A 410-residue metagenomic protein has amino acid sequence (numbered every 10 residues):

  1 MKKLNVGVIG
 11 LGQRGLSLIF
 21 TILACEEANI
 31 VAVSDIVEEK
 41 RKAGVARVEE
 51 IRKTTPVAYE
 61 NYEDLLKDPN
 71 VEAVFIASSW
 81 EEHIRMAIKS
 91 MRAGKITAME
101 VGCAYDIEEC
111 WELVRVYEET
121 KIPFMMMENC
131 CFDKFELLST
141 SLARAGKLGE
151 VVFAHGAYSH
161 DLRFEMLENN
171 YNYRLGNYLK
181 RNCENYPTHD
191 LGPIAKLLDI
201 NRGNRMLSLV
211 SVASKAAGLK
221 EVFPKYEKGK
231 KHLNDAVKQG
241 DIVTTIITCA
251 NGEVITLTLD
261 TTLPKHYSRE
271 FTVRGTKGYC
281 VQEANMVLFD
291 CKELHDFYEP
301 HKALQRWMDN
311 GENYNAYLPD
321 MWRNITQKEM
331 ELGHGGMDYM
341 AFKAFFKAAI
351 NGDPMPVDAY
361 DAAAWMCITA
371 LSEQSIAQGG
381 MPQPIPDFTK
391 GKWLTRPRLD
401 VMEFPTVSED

Functional and structural regions predicted by a protein language model:
M1-I51: N-terminal Rossmann-like dinucleotide-binding module
G10, T120-M125, C130-V237: Predominantly a Rossmann-like dinucleotide-binding segment in NAD(P)-dependent oxidoreductases
S17, H266-R274, V281-A284, C291-D410: C-terminal helical cap and adjacent loop that interface with cofactors, partners, or active-site loops
T55-N61: Conserved SAM-binding strand-loop segment of SAM-dependent methyltransferases
D68, A73, S79-F132, G146: Beta-strand-loop-alpha-helix segment that lines the small-molecule cofactor/substrate pocket of alpha/beta enzymes
T245-N251, G275: Active-site beta-strand termini and strand-to-loop segments that position acidic
L257-Y267: Glycine-rich phosphate/pyrophosphate-binding beta-alpha loops
